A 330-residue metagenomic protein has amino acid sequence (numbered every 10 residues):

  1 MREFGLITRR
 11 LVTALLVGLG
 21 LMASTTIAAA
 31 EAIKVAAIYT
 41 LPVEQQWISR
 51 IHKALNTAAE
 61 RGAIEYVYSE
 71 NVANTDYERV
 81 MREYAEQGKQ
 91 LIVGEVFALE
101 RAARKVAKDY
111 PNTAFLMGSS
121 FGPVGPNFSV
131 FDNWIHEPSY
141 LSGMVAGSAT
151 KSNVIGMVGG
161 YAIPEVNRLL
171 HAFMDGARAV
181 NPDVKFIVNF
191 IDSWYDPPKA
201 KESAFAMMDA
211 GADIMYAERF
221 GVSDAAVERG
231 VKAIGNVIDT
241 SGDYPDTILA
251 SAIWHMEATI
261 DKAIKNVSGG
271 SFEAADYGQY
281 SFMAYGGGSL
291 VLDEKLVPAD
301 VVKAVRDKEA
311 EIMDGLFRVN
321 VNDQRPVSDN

Functional and structural regions predicted by a protein language model:
T13-S24: Bacterial N-terminal signal peptides
K34-R61, V67-Y77, F97, A162-R168: Extracytoplasmic "Venus flytrap"
A36-A37, K89-V96, L116-G118, A210-F220 (+1 more regions): Periplasmic-binding protein-like
L55, L141-V184, V188, D276-P298: An alpha-beta-alpha
G62-N71, N181-W194: Short beta-strand elements in bilobed, periplasmic/extracellular small-molecule ligand-binding domains
K108-N133, V237-T247: Flexible loop/hinge segments that line or gate small-molecule binding clefts
P123-V145, M157-A162, P245-A258: Short beta-strand elements at the ligand-binding edges of bilobed clamshell
S268-N330: Hinge/cleft segment of the Venus flytrap/periplasmic-binding protein
